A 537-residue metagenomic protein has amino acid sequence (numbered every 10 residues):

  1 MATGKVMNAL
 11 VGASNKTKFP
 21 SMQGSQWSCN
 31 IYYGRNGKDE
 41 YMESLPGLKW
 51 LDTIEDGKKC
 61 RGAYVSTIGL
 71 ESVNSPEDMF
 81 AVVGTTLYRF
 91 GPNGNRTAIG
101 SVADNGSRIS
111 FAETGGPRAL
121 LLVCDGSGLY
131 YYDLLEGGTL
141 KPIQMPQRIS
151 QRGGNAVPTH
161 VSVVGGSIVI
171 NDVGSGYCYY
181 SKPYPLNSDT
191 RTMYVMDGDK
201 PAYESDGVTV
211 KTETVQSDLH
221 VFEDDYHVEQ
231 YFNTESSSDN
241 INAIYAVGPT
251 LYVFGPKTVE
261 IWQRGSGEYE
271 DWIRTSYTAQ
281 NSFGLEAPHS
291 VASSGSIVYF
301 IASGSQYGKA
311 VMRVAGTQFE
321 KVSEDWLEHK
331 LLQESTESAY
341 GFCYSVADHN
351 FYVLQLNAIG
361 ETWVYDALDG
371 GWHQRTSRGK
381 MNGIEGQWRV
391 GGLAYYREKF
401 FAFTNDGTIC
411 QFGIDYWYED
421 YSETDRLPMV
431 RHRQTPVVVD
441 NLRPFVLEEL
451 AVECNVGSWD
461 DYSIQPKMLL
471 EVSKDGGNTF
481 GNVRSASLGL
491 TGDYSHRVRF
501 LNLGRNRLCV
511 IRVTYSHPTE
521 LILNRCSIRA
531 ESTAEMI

Functional and structural regions predicted by a protein language model:
M1-T97, S101-P117, S282-I297, S303-I537: Beta-sheet repeat architectures centered on beta-propellers
L48-K59, N95-S107, L140-S167, N171-Y340: Beta-propeller and closely related beta-pinwheel folds
A63, L129-Y131, P142-I143, V161 (+5 more regions): Generic beta-strand hydrophobic packing signal
P76, G84-T85, G126-S127, G137 (+6 more regions): Surface-exposed loop/turn positions within WD40 beta-propeller blades
G91, D125, L135, D172 (+5 more regions): Acidic surface patches and DE-rich sequence motifs
S110-I149, V169-I170: Hydrophobic or amphipathic alpha-helical targeting/insertion segments
Y131, C178, D460: Glycine/Thr-rich phosphate-binding loops of Rossmann-like dinucleotide-binding domains
Y131, G137, P183-P185, Q411 (+2 more regions): Short, glycine/charged-enriched secondary-structure capping and boundary segments
